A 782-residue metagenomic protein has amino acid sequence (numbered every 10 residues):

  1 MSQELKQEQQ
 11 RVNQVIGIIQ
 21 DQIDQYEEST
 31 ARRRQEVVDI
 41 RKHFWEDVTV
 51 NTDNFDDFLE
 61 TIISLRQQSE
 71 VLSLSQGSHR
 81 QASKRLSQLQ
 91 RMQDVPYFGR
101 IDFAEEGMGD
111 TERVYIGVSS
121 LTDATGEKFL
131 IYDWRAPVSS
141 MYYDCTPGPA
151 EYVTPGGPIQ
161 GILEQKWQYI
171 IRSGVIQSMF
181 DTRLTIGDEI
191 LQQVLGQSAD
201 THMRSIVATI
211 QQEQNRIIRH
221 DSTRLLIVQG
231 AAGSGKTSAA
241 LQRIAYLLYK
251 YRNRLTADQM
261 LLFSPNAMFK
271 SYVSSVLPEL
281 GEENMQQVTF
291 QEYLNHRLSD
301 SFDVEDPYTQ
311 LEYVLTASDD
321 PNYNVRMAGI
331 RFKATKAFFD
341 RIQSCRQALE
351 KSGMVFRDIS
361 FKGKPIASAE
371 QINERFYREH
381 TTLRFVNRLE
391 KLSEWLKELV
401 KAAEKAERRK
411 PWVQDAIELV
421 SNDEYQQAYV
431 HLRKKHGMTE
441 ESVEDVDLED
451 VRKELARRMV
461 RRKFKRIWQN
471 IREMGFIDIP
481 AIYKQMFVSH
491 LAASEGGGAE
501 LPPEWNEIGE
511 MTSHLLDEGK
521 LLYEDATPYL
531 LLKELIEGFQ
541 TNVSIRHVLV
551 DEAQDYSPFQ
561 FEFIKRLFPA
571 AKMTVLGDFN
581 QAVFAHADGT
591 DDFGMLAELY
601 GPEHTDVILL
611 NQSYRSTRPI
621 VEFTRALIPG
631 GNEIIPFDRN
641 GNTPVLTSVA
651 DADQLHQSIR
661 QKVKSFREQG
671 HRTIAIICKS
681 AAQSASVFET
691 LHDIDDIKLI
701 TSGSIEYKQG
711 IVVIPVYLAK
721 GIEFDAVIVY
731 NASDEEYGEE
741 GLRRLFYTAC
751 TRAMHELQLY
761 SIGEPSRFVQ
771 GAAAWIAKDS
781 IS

Functional and structural regions predicted by a protein language model:
M1-R41, L191-Y313, A719-K720, V727 (+1 more regions): P-loop NTPase Walker
M1-V207, Q211, N215-R216, A777-S782: Extended, charged low-complexity regulatory segments
S87, R91, G196, D200 (+11 more regions): Short, charged/polar micro-motifs that form catalytic or ligand-binding hotspots
Q93, G99-I101, G107-T111, L530-K533 (+4 more regions): Domain-scale macromolecular recognition modules
R100-D102, I227, L262, V575 (+1 more regions): A structural signal for short, well-ordered beta-strand segments and their strand-loop junctions that often border
Y115, G161-T201, A208-S275, N642-F724: Conserved motor-region signature of P-loop NTPase helicases/translocases
K250-V548, D555-F563: Alpha-helical nucleic-acid-binding subdomain of P-loop helicases immediately C-terminal to the Walker A/P-loop
A267, S275, E279-E283, V288-E292 (+4 more regions): Conserved helicase motor core of SF1/SF2 NTP-dependent helicases
